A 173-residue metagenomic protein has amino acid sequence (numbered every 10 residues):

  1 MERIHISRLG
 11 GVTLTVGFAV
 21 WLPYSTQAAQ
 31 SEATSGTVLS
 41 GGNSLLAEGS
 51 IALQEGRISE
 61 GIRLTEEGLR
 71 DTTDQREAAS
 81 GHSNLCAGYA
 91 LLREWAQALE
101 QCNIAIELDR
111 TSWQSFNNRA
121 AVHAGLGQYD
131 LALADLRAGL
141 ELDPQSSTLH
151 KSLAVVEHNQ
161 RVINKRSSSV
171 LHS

Functional and structural regions predicted by a protein language model:
R3-I6, A29-G42, L133, L140-S173: Terminal, low-structured helical/coil segments at or just beyond the last alpha-helical repeat
G11-W21: Bacterial N-terminal signal peptides
W21-S59, R63: N-terminal leader/linker segments that initiate helical-solenoid repeat arrays
S50-S115: Alpha-helical adaptor scaffolds
Q54-E55, L91, G125-L126, V155-V162: Register position in tetratricopeptide repeats
W95-D143, T148: A generic tandem-repeat structural signature
